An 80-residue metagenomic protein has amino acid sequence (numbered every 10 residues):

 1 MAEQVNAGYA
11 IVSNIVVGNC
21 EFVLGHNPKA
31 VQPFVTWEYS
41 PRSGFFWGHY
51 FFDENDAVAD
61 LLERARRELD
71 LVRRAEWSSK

Functional and structural regions predicted by a protein language model:
M1-V35, R74: Short N-terminal "domain-start" leader segments that mark the transition from disordered tails or signal peptides into
I11, F45-F46, D70: Generic detector of short alpha-helix boundary/capping microenvironments and adjacent low-complexity segments
N14, H49-Y50: Residue-level detector of high-confidence beta-strand sites
C20-G48, R64, S78: Short aromatic-glycine-(Arg/Gly/Cys) micro-motifs in beta-strand/loop hairpins
Y50-L69: A short, charged, amphipathic alpha-helix used as a generic interaction element across diverse proteins
R67-K80: Short, mixed-charge low-complexity intrinsically disordered segments
